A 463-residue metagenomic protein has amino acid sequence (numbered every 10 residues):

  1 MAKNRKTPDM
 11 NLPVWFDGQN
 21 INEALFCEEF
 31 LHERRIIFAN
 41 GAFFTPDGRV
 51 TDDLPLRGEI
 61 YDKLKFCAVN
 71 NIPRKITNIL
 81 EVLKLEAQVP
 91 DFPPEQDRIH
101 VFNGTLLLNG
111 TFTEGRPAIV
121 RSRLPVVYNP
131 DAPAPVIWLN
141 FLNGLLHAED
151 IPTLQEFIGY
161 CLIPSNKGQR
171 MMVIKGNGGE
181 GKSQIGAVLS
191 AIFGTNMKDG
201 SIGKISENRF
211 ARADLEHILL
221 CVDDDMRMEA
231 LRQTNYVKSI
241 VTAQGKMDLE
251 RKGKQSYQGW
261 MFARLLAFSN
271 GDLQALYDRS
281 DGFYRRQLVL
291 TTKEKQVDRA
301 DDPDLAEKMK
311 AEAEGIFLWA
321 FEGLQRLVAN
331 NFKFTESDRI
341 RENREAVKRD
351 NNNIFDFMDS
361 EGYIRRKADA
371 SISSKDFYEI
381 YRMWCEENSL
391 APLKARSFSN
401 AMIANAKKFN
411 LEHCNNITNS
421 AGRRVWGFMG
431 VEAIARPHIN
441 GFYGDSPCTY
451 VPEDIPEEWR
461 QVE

Functional and structural regions predicted by a protein language model:
M1-K3, A39-C67: Modules that initiate DNA replication and primer synthesis
A2-A39, K65-E463: Feature primarily recognizes SF3-like P-loop helicase cores of small DNA viruses
